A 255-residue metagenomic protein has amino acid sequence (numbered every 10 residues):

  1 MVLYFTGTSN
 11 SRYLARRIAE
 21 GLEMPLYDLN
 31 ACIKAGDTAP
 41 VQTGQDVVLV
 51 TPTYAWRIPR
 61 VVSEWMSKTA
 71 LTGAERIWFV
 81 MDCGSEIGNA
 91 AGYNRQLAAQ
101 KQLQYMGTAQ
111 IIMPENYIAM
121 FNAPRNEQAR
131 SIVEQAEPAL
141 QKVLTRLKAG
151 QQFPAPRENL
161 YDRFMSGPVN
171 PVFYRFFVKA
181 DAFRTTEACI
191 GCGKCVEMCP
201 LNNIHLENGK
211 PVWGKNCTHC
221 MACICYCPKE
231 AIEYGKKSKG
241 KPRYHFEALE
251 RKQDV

Functional and structural regions predicted by a protein language model:
M1-V2, T6-L14, E20-C32, D37 (+3 more regions): FMN-binding flavodoxin-like domain, especially the glycine-rich phosphate-binding loop
V41-Q42, F121-A123, C220-A222, A248-K252: Short low-complexity, flexible loop/linker segments enriched in glycine and/or proline with clustered acidic
Q42-G44, G73-A74, K179, T185 (+1 more regions): Residue-level preference for short coil/turn positions at secondary-structure junctions
V50, D82, Q128, T186-E187 (+2 more regions): Conserved short-loop catalytic and cofactor-binding motifs
N159-G191, E197: A mid-sequence, solvent-exposed acidic-amphipathic segment
R184-T185, I190-V212, N216-T218, A222-K239: Iron-sulfur cluster-binding cysteine motifs and their immediate structural context in ferredoxin-like electron-transfer
E230-V255: Long, positively charged, glycine-interspersed low-complexity recognition regions
